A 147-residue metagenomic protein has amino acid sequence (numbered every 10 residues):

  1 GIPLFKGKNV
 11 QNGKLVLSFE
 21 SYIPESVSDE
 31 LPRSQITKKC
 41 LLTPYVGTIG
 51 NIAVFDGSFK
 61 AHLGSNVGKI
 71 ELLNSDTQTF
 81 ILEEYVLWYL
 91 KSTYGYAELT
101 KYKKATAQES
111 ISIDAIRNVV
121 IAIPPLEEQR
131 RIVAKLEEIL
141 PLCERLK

Functional and structural regions predicted by a protein language model:
G1-K6: Extended boundary segments
K8-K38, S58: Sequence-specific dsDNA recognition surfaces
L41-T43: Generic structural signal for buried aliphatic residues
Y45-T48, K60-K69, E84, K104-I123: A short glycine-rich beta-alpha junction/loop motif
I49-D56: Short, Lys/Arg- and Gly-enriched loop/turn segments at beta-strand edges
I70, V86, L90, Q129-I132: Interdomain signal-transducing alpha-helices
T77-E84: Short, conserved charged micro-motifs
Y96-E98, Y102, D114-K147: Amphipathic alpha-helical coiled-coil/heptad-repeat segments
